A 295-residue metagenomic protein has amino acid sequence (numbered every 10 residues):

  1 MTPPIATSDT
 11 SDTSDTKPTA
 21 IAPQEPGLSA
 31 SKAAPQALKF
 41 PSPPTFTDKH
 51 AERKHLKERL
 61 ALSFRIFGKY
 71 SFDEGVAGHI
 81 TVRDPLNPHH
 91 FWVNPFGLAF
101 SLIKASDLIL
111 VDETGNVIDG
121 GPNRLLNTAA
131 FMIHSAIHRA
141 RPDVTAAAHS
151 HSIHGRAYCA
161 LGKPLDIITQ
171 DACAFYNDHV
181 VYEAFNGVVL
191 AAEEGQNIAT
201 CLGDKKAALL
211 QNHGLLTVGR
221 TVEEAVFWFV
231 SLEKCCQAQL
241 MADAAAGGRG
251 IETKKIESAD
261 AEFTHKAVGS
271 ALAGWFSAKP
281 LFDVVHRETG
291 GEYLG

Functional and structural regions predicted by a protein language model:
T2-A6, D15-K54, L60-S63, K206-L209 (+1 more regions): A conserved C-terminal secondary-structure "cap"
K32-N116, P280: N-terminal low-complexity or amphipathic/hydrophobic leaders
A51-L62, G75-A77, I103, T128 (+4 more regions): Conserved active-site and cofactor/substrate-binding residues in soluble primary-metabolism enzymes
F72-E74, R83-L86, F100-I103, H138-R141 (+3 more regions): Solvent-exposed alpha-helices and their adjacent loops that cap or buttress functional pockets in soluble metabolic
R83, V93-P95, A148-S150, L210-Q211: Short beta-strand segments
D84, N127, S150, V218-G219: Short His-Asn-centered micro-motif
D112-G155, L190-D204, H213: Short HxH-centered metal-ligating active-site micro-motif
I153-E194: Class I SAM-dependent methyltransferase SAM-binding "motif I" and its flanking Rossmann-like core
